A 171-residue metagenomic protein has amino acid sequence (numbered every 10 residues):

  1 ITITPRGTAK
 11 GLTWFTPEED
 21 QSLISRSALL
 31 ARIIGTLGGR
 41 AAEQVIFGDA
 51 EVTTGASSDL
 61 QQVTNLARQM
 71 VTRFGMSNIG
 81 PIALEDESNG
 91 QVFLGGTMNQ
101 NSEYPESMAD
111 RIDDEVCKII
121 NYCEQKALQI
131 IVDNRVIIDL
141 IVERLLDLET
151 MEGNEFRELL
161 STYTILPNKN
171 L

Functional and structural regions predicted by a protein language model:
I1-L171: Soluble catalytic regions of large protease machineries
